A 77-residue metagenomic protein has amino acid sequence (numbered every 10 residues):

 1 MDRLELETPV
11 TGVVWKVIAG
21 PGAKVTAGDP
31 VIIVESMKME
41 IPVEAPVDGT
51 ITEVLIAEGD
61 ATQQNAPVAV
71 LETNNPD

Functional and structural regions predicted by a protein language model:
M1-T11, P30-P46, T73: Short beta-strand-turn/beta-hairpin segments enriched in glycine/proline and small hydrophobics that form edge-strand
K16-G20, E53-I56: Short histidine-centered loop motifs in beta-beta connectors
G20-V31, E58-V68: Short, well-structured beta-strand-loop connectors
T26, T73-D77: Generic C-terminal helix-cap and adjacent flexible tail
T52-I56, D60-A61, P76-D77: A general structural signal for short secondary-structure boundary/capping elements
